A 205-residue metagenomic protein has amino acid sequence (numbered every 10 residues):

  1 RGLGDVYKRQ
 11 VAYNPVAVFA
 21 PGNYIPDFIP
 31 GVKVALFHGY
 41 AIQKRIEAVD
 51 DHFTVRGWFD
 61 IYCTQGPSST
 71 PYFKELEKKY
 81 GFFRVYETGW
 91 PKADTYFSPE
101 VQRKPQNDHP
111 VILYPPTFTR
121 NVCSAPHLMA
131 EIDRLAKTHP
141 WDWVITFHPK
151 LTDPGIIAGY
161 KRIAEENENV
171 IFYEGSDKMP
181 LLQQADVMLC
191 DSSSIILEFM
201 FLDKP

Functional and structural regions predicted by a protein language model:
R1, Y62-G66, V144-H148: Short internal beta-strands
G2-Y7: Short, small-residue-biased leader/transition segments that mark boundaries at the very start of proteins
R9-N23, D186: Short N-terminal targeting/anchoring amphipathic segment
Q10-V11, V55, P180-L181: Structural alpha-helical scaffold elements that stabilize or flank donor/cofactor-binding regions in carbohydrate
P21, P30-D94: Active-site-proximal region of nucleotide-activated glycan assembly enzymes, centered on histidine/acidic-rich loops
N23-Y24, I29-F37, G175-P205: A donor-sugar binding/catalytic signature common to diverse glycosyltransferases and related nucleotide-sugar
P91-K161: Conserved catalytic-core segment of nucleotide-activated headgroup transferases in glycan assembly
I157-E174: Nucleotide-activated donor-binding/catalytic signature segment of Leloir-type glycosyltransferases, i.e., the conserved
